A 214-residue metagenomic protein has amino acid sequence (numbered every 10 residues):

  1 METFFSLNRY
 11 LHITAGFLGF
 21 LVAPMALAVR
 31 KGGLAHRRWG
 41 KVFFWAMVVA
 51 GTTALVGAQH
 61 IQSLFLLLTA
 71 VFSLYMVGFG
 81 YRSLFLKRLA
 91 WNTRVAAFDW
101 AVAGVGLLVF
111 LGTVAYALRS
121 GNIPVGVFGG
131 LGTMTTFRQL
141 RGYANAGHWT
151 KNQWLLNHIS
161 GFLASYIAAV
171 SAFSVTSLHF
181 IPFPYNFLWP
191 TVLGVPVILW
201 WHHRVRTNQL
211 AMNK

Functional and structural regions predicted by a protein language model:
M1-K214: Alpha-helical membrane insertion/targeting regions
